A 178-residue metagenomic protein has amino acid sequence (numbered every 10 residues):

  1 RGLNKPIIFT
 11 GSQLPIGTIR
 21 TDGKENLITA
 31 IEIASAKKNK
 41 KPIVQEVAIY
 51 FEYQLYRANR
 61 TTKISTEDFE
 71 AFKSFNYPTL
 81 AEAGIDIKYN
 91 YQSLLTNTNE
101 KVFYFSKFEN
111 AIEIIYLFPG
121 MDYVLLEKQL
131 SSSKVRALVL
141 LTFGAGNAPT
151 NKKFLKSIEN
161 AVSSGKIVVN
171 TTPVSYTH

Functional and structural regions predicted by a protein language model:
L3-P6, S163-I167: A short helix->loop->beta-strand "cap" motif at the edges of active sites that frequently abuts
P6-I8, I33: Acidic, metal/ion-coordinating pockets
I8-G11, Q45-E52, Y116, L141 (+1 more regions): Short beta-strand segments
Q13-G84: Internal gly/pro-rich beta-alpha loop/helix module that stabilizes soluble enzyme cofactors or their anionic handles
A34-K37, Q129, A161: Hydrophobic helix-cap positions at the C-terminus of alpha-helices in RecA-like/P-loop ATPase nucleotide-binding cores
R57-L140, A145, N151: Accessory alpha-helical/coil subdomains and C-terminal extensions that flank or cap enzyme catalytic cores
K152-K166: Catalytic-core regions built around general acid/base machinery
T177-H178: Conserved small/polar residues in nucleotide/adenosyl-binding loops
